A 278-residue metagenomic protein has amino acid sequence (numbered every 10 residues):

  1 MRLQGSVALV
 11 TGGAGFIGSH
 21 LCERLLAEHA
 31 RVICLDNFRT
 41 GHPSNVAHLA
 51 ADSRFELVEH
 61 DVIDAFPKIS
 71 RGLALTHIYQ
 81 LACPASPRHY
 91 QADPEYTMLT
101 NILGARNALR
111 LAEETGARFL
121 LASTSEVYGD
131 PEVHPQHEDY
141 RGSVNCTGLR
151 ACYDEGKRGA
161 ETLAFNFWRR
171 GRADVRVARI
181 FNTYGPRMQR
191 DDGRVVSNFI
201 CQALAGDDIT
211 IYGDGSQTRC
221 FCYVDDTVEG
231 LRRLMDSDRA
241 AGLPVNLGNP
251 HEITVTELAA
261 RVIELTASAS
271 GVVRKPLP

Functional and structural regions predicted by a protein language model:
M1-T183, D225: N-terminal Rossmann-like NAD(P)+-binding domain of SDR-like oxidoreductases, especially those catalyzing
R2, S19-A27, H60-D61, N107 (+2 more regions): C-terminal substrate-binding subdomain of Rossmann-fold SDR/epimerase-dehydratase oxidoreductases
T40, P186, N249: Short, conserved catalytic or interaction motifs in soluble domains
D64, M98, M188-Q189, C220: Nucleotide-sugar-dependent glycosyltransferase donor-binding/catalytic pocket residues
Q80, M188-Q189, Q202, Q217: Glutamine-centric residue-chemistry signal
Q91-D93, R187-D192: Short, solvent-exposed loop/turn segments at secondary-structure boundaries
H134-Q136, R190-N198: A glycine/serine/threonine-rich, flexible loop-to-helix segment that serves as the NAD(P) cofactor-binding "lid"
G159, L163-F167, F199, L258 (+1 more regions): Hydrophobic alpha-helix immediately C-terminal to the catalytic Tyr-X-X-X-Lys motif of short-chain
